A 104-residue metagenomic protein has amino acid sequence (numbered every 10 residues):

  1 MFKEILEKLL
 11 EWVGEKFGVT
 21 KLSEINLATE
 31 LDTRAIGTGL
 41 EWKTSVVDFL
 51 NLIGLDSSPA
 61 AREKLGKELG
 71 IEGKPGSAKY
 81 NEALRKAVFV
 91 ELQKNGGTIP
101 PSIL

Functional and structural regions predicted by a protein language model:
M1-L104: Amphipathic alpha-helical interaction segments
